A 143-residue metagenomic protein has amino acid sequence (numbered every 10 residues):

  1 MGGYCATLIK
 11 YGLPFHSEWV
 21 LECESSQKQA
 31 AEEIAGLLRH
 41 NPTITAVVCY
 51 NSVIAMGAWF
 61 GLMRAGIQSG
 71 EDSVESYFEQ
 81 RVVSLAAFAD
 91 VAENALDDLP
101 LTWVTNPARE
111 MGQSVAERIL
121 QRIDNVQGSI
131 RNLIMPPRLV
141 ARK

Functional and structural regions predicted by a protein language model:
M1-K143: Bacterial carbohydrate/catabolite-sensing allosteric modules
